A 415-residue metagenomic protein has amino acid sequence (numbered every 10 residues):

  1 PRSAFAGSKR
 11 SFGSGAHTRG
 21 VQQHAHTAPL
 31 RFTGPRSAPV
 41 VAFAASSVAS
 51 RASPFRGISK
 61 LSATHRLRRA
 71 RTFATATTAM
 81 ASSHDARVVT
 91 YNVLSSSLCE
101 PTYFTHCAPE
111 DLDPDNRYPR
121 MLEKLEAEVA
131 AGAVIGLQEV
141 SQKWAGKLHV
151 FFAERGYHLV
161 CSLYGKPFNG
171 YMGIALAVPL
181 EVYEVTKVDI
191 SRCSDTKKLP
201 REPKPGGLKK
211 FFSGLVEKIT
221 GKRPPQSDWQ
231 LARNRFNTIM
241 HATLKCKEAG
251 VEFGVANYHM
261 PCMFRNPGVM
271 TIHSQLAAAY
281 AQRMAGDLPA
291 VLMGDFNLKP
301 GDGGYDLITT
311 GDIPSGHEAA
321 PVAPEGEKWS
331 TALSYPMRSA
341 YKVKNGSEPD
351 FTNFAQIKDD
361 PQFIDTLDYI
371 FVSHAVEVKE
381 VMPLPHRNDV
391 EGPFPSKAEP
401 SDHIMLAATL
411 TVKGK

Functional and structural regions predicted by a protein language model:
P1-G57: N-terminal chloroplast transit peptides
R10, S50, F55-E154, C161-G173 (+5 more regions): N-terminal, active-site-proximal structural segment of metallo-dependent hydrolase catalytic domains
A52, H65, T78, L125 (+7 more regions): Beta-strand elements of modular eukaryotic interaction domains
S83-D85, V134-P261, L384: Structured beta-strand-rich core segments of catalytic domains in phosphoester-bond hydrolases
L94, S141, H259-P261, F296-K299: Catalytic metal-binding/acid-base residues of hydrolase active sites
L98-F104, L148-H149, Y171-I174, I190 (+4 more regions): Short aromatic-enriched loop/helix-cap "lid" or pocket-rim segments at secondary-structure transitions that line
E128-A131, C246-G250, R283-L288: Glycine-rich phosphate-binding loop signature in dinucleotide/nucleotide-binding domains
T243, R265-Q275, A279-V291, F296-K415: Metal-dependent phosphoester-hydrolase catalytic domains
